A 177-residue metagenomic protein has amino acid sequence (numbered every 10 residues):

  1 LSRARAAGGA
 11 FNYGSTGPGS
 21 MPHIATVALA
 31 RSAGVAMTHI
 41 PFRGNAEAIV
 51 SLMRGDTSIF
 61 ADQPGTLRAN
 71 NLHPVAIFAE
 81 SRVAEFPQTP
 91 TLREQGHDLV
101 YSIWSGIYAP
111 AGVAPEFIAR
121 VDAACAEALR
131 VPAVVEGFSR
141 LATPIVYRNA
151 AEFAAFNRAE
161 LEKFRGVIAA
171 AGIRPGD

Functional and structural regions predicted by a protein language model:
L1-E47, S102-G137: Hinge/capping helix and adjacent helix->loop/strand transition within the periplasmic-binding protein
S2, R54, E94, S139-R140 (+1 more regions): Phosphate-coordinating loops and pocket residues in cytosolic domains that bind phosphorylated ligands
G9-N12, R31-S51, D56-T57, A142 (+2 more regions): A local structural motif
V27-A28, S32, A46-S58, G65-N71 (+1 more regions): Short helices/loops that flank or line small-molecule/ion binding pockets
S32-V35, P115-D177: An extracytoplasmic/periplasmic, membrane-proximal ligand-sensing/linker region
F42, A61-D62, I77, R148: Short beta-strand and adjacent tight-turn residues that come in two discontinuous sequence segments and form the edges
G55-F60, P90-L92: Short gly/ser/thr-rich secondary-structure transition/capping motifs
G65-R130, E162: C-terminal lobe and pocket-closing loops of periplasmic/extracytoplasmic Venus-flytrap solute-binding proteins
